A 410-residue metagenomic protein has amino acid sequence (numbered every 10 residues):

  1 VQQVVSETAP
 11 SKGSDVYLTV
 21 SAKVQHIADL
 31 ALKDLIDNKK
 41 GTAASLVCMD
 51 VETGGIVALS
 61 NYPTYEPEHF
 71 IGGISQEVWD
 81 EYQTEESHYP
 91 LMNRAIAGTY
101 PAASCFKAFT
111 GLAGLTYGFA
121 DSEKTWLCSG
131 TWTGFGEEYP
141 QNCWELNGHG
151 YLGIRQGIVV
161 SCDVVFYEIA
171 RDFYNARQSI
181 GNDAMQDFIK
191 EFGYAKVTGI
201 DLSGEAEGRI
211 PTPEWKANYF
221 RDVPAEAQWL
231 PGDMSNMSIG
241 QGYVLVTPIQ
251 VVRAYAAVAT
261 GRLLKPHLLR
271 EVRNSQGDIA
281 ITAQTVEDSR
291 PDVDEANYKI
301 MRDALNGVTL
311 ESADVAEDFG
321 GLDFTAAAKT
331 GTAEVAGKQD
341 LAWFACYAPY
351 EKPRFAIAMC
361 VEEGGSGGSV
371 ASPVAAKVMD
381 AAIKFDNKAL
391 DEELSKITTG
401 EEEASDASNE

Functional and structural regions predicted by a protein language model:
Q2-A44: Conserved, well-ordered alpha-helix/loop/beta-strand core segments that scaffold catalytic motifs
Q3-E7, S11, V20, E52-C105 (+2 more regions): Beta-lactam-recognizing serine transpeptidase/beta-lactamase-like catalytic domain environment
S21, Q25, Y151-I154, V251 (+1 more regions): Short, charged, low-complexity patches
A28, L46-V57: Short, glycine-anchored, charge-dense loop/turn motifs used at functional sites
A43-L46, L322-D323: Short loop/turn microsegments at loop-to-beta-strand junctions
A259, A376-N387: Short amphipathic alpha-helical signal-transduction/dimerization elements
E362-G365: A generic structural motif
I383-E410: Gram-negative outer-membrane assembly/targeting C-terminal domains
